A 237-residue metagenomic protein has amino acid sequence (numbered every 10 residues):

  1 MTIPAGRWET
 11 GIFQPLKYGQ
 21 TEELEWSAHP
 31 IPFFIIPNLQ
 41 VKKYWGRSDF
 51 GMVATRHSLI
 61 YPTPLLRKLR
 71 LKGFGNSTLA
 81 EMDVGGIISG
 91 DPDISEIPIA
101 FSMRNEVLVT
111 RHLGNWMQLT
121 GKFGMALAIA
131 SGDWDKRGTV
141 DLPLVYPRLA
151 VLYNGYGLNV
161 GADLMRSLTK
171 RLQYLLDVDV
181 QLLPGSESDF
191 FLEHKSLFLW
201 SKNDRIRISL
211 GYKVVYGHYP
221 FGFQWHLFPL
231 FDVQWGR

Functional and structural regions predicted by a protein language model:
M1-G6, A162-L164, V233-R237: Eukaryotic alpha-helical scaffold "rod" segments
T2-L16, Q20-F33, L39-V41, V53-I60 (+5 more regions): Transmembrane beta-strand segments that form the barrel wall of outer-membrane beta-barrel proteins
E9-T10, S102, G157, F191: Short solvent-exposed loop/turn micro-motifs enriched in small/polar/acidic residues
G19-E23, G46-F50, G114-W116, M165-Q173 (+2 more regions): Outer-membrane beta-barrel channels and translocator barrels
I36-G157, G161, W200, V214 (+2 more regions): Outer-membrane pore/translocation modules
L152-L183, K195: Alpha-helical membrane segments in multi-pass integral membrane proteins
G185-R237: Predominantly the C-terminal beta-signal and adjacent terminal strand-loop region of outer-membrane beta-barrel
